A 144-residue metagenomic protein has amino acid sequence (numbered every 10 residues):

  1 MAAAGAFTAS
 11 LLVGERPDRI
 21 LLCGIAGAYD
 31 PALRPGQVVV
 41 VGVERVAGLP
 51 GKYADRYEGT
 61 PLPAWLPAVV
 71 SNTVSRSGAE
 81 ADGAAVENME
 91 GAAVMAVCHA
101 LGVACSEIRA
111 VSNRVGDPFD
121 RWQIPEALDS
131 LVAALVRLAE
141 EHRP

Functional and structural regions predicted by a protein language model:
M1-P144: Glycine-rich phosphate- or other oxyanion-binding loops that anchor nucleotides, phosphorylated ligands
